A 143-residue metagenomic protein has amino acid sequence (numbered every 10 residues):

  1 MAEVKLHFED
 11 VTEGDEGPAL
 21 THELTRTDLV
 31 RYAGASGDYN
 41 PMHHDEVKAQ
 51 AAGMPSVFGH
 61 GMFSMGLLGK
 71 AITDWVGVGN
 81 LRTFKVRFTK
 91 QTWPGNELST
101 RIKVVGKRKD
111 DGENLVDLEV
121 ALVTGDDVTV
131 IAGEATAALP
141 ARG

Functional and structural regions predicted by a protein language model:
M1-G17, W93-G143: HotDog/MaoC-like acyl-thioester-processing domains
A2-N80: Hot-dog-fold acyl-thioester-processing enzymes
A35-G37, A49, T83-K85, D111-G112 (+2 more regions): Short, charged/polar low-complexity linear motifs in solvent-exposed/disordered segments
L68, T89, K103: Short, loop-centered acidic/histidine patches that primarily coordinate divalent metals
D74-T100: Mid-chain, well-packed structural core segment of small domains
